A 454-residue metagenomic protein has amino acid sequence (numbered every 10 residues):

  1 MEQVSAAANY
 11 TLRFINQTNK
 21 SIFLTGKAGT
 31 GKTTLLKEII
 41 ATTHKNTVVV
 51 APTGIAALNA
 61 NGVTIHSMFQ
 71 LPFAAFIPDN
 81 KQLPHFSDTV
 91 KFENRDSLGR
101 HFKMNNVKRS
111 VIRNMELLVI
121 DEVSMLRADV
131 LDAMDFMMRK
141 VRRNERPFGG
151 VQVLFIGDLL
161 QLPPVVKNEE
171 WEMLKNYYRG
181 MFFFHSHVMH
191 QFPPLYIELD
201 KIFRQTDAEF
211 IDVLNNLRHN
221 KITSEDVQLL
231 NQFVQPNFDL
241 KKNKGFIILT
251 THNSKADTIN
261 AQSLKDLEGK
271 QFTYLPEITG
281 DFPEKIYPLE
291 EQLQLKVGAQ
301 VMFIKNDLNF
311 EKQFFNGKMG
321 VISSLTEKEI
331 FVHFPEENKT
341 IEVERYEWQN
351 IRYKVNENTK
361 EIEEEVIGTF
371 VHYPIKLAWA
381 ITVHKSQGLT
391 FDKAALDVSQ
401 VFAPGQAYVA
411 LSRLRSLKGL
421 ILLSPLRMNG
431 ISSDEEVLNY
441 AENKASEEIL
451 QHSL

Functional and structural regions predicted by a protein language model:
M1-L454: Conserved ATP-binding/catalytic motifs of P-loop helicase motor domains
